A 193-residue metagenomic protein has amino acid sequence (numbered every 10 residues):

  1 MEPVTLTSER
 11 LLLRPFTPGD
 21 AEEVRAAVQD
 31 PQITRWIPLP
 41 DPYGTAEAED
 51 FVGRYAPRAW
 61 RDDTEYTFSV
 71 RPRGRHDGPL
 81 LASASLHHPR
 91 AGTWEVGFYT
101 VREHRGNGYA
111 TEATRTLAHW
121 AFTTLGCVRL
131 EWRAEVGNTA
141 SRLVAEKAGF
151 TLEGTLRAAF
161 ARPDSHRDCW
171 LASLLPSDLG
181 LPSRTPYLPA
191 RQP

Functional and structural regions predicted by a protein language model:
M1, R54-Y55: A generic local structural motif
M1-R35, T67-P193: Acyl-donor (CoA/ACP) binding surface of acyl/acetyltransferases
V28, I37, A59-R61: Hydrophobic residues in alpha-helical segments
Q32-R54, Y66: Conserved GNAT-fold acetyl-CoA-binding loop/helix
Y55-S69: A short helix-loop-beta-strand connector motif used in the catalytic cores of GNAT acetyltransferases and, in some
